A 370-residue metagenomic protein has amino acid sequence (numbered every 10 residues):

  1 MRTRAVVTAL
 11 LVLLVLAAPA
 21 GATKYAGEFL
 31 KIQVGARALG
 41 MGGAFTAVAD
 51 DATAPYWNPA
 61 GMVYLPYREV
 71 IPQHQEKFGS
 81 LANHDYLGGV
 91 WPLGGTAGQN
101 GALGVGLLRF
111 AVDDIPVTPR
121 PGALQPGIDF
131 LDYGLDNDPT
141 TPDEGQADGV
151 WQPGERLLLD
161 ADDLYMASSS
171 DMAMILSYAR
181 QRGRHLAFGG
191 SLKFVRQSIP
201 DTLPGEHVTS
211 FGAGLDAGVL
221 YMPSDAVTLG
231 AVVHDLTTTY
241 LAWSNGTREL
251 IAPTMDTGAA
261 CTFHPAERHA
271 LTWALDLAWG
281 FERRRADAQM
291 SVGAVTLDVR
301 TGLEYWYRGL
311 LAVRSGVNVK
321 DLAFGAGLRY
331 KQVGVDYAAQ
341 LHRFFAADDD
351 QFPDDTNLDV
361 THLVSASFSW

Functional and structural regions predicted by a protein language model:
M1-T8: Bacterial N-terminal signal peptides that target proteins for export
T8-A17: Bacterial N-terminal signal peptides
G21-L39, F45, H84-W370: Outer-membrane beta-barrel porins/channels
G43-T46, R68-G79, D163-L164: Short strand-turn segments of transmembrane beta-barrel domains in outer membranes, especially the first one or two
A49-A52, S80-A82, G98: Alpha-helix N-cap/helix-start motif
T53-Y64: N-terminal periplasmic accessory domains that precede and gate Gram-negative outer-membrane beta-barrel machines
M62, K77-S80, F110-V112: Short active-site-proximal "capping" loops at secondary-structure junctions
Y64-L65, S365: Translation machinery proteins
